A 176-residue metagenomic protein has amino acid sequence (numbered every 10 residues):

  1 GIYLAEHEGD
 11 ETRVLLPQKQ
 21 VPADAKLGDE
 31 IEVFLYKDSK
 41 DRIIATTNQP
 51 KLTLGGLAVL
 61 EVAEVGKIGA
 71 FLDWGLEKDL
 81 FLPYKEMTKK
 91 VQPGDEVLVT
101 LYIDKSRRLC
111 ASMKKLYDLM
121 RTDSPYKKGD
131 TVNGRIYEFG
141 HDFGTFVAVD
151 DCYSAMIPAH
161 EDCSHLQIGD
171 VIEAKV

Functional and structural regions predicted by a protein language model:
G1-K175: Single-stranded RNA-binding regions, centering on S1/OB-family and related RNA-binding modules
